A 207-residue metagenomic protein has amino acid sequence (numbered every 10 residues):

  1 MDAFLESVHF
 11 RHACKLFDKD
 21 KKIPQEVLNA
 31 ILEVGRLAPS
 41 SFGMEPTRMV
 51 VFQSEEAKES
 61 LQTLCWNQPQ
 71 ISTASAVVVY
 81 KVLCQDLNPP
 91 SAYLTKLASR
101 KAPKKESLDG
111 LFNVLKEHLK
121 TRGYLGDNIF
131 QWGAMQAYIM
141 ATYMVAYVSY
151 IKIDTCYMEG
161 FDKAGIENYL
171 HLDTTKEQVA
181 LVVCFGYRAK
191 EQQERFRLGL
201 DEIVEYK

Functional and structural regions predicted by a protein language model:
M1-K207: Acidic, surface-exposed loops and disordered segments
